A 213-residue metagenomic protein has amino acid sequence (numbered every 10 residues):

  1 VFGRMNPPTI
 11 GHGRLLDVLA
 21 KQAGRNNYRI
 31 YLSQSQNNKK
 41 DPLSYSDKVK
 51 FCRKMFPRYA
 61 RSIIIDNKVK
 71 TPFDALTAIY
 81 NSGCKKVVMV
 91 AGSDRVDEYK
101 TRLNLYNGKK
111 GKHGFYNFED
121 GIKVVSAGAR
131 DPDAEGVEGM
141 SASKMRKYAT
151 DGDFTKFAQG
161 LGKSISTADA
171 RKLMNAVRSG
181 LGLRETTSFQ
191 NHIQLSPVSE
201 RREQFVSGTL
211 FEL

Functional and structural regions predicted by a protein language model:
V1-T209: Nucleotidyltransferase catalytic core that binds NTPs
L213: Short beta-strand-centered aromatic/proline hotspots
